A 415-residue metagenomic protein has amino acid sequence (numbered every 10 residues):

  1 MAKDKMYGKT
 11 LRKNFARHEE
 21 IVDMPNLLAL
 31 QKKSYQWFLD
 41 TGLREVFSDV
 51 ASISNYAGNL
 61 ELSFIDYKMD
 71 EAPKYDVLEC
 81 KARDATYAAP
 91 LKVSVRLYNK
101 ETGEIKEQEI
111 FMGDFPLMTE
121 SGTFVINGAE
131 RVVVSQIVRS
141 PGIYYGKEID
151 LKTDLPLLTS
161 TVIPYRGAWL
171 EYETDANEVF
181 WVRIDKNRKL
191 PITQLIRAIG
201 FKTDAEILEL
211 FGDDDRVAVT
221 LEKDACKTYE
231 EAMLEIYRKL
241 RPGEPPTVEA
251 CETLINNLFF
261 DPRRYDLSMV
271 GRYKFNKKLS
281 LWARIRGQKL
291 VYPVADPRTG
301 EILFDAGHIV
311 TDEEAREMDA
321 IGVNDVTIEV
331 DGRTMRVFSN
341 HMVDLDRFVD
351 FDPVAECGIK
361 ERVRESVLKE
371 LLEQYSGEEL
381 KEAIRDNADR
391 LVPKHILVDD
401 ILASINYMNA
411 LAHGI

Functional and structural regions predicted by a protein language model:
M1-I415: N-terminal non-catalytic structural scaffold regions of very large proteins
